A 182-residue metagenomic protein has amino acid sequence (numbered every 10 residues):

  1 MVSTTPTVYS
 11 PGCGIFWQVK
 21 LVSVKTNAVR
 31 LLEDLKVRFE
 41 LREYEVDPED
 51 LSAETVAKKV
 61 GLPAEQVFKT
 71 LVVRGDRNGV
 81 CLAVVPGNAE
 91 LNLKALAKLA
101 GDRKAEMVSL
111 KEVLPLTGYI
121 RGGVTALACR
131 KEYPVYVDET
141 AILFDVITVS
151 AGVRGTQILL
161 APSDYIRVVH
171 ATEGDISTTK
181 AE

Functional and structural regions predicted by a protein language model:
P6-E182: Extended, low-hydrophobicity, polar/charged segments
